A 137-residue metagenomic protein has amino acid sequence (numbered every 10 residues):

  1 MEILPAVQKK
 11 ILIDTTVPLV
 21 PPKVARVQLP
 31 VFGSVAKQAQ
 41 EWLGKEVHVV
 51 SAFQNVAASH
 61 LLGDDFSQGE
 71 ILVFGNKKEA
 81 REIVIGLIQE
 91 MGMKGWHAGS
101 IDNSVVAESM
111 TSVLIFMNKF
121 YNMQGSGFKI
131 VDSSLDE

Functional and structural regions predicted by a protein language model:
M1-K23: Rossmann-fold NAD(P) dinucleotide-binding segment
V7, G44-K45, E90: Short, well-ordered coil/turn elements that cap or connect secondary structure elements
K10-I11, V47-H48, G69, M93: A structural micro-motif
I13, H48-Q54, W96-A98: General beta-strand structural signal in soluble alpha/beta enzymes
V24-F32, G63-E79: Short beta-strand and adjoining strand-loop segment in the mid-core of the Rossmann-like NAD(P)-dependent dehydrogenase
V31-Q54: Rossmann-fold dehydrogenase core element
A57-H60: Rossmann-like dinucleotide/flavin-binding elements
G69-E137: Active-site-lining helix/loop region of Rossmann-like oxidoreductase modules
